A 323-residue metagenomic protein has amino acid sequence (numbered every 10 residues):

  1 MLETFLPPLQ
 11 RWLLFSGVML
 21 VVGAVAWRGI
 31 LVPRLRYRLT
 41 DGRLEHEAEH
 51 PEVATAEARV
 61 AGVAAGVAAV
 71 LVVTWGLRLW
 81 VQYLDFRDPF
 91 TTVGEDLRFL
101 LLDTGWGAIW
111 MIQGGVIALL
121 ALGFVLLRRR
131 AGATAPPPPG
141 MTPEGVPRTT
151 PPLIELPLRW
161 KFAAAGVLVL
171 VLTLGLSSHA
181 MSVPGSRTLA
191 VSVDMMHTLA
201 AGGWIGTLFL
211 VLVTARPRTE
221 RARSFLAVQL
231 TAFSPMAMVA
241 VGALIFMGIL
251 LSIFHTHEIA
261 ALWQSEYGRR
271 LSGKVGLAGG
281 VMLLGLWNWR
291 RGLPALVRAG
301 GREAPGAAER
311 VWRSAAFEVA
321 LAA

Functional and structural regions predicted by a protein language model:
M1-A323: Polytopic transmembrane helical bundles with strong interfacial aromatic enrichment
